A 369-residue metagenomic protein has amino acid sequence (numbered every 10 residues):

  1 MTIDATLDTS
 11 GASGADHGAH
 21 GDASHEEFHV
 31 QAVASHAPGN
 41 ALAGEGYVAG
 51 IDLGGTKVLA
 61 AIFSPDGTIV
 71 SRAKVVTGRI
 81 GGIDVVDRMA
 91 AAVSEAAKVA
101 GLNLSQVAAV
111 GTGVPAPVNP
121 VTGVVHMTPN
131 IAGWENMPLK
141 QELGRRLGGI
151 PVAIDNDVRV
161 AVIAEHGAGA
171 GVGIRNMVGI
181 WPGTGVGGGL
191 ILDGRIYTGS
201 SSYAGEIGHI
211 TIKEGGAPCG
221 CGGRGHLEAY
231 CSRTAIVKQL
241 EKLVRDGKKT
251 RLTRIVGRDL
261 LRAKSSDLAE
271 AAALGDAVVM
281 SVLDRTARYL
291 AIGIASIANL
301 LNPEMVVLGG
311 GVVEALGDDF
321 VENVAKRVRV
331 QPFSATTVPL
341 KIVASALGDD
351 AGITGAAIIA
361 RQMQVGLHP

Functional and structural regions predicted by a protein language model:
M1-A109, V118-V124, L143-P151, A164-I174 (+2 more regions): ATP-binding/phosphotransfer module of carbohydrate and carboxylate kinases, centering on a glycine-rich
D52, G111-P115, D155, V178-G185 (+1 more regions): Short beta-strand segments
K57, V160, T184-G187, E214: Conserved A3 ("GATE") glycine/threonine-rich loop of ANL adenylate-forming enzymes
A73-V75, P129, S200: Short hydrophobic alpha-helix segments
V76-G78, G133-W134, A204-E206: A short acidic/small-residue loop/turn micro-motif
V124-E135: A charged helix-plus-loop insertion that forms the helical arch/lid used to bind and gate nucleic-acid substrates
I154-I163: A glycine-rich, Thr/Ser-enriched phosphate-binding loop motif common to dinucleotide/cofactor-binding enzymes
L190-E206: Short, charged low-complexity linear segments at domain edges
